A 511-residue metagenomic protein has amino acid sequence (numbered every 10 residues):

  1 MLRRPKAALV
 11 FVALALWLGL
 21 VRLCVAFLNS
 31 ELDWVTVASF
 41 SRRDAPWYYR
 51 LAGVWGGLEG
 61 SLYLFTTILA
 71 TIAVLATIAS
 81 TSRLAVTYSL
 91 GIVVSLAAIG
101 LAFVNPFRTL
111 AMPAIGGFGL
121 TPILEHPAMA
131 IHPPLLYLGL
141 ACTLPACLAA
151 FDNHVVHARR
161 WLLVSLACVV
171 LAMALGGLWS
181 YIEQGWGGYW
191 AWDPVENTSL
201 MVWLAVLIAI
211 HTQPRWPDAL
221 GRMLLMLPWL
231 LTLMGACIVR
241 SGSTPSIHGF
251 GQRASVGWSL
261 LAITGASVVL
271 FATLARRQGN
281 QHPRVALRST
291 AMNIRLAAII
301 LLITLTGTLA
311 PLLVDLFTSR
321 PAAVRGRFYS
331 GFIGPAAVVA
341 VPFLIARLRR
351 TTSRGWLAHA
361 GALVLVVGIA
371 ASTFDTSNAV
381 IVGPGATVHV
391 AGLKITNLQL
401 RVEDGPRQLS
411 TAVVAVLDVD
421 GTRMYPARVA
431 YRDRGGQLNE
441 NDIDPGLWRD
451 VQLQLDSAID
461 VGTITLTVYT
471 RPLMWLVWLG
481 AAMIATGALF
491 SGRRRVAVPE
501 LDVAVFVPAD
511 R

Functional and structural regions predicted by a protein language model:
M1-R511: Solvent-exposed, non-transmembrane regions of integral membrane proteins
